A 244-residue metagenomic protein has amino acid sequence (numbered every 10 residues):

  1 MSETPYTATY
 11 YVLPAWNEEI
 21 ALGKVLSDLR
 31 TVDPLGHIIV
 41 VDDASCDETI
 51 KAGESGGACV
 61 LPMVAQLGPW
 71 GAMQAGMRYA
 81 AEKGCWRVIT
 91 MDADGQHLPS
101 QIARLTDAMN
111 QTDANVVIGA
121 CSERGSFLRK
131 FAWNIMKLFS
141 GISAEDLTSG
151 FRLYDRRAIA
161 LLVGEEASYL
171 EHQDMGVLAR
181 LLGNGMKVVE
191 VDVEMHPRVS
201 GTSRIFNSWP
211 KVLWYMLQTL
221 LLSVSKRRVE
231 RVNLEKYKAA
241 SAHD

Functional and structural regions predicted by a protein language model:
A8-Y10, G176: Cell-envelope/extracellular polymer assembly enzymes that use nucleotide-activated donors
Y10-P14, P62: Short hydrophobic beta-strand elements that form part of the catalytic alpha/beta core underpinning NDP-sugar/donor
N17-T31: Short, well-formed alpha-helical segments that are part of the catalytic scaffolds of diverse glycosyltransferases
D42-I50, G95: A conserved acidic beta->alpha catalytic loop
I50-E82: Conserved donor nucleotide-binding strand/loop of the catalytic core
A72-M73, M77, R124-Y237: Conserved catalytic loops of nucleotide-sugar-dependent glycosyltransferases that act on lipid-linked
C85-Q96: Short beta-strand-to-loop acidic/aromatic patch adjacent to the donor-nucleotide binding site
A103-S126: Conserved donor NDP-sugar-binding/catalytic core segment of glycosyltransferases
